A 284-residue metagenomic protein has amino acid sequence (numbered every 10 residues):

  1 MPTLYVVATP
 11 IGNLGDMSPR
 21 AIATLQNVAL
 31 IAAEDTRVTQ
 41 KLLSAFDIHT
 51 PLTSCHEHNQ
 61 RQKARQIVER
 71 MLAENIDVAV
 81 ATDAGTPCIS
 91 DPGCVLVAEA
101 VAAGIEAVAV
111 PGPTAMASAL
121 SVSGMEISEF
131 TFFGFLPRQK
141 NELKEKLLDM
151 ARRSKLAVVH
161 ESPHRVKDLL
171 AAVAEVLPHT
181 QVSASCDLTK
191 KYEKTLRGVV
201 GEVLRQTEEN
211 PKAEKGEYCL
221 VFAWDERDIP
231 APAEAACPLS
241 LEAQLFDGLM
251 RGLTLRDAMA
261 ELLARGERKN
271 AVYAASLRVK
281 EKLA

Functional and structural regions predicted by a protein language model:
M1-H58: Glycine-rich, flexible N-terminal cofactor/catalytic loop recognition
T3-L4, N75-A79, K155-L156: Loop/turn-to-beta-strand initiation segments
L25-I31, G104-V108, L156-A157: Short active-site oxyanion
C55-R61, L136-P137: Conserved helicase motor
A64-T114, S118: Glycine/small-residue-rich loop that forms an oxyanion/phosphate-binding "nest" at active or ligand-binding sites
V95-R153: Class I SAM-dependent methyltransferase SAM-binding "motif I" and its flanking Rossmann-like core
A109-G112, V159, A184: General beta-strand structural signal in soluble alpha/beta enzymes
L156, P163-A284: A contiguous loop/helix-start segment that scaffolds small-molecule binding in enzyme catalytic cores
